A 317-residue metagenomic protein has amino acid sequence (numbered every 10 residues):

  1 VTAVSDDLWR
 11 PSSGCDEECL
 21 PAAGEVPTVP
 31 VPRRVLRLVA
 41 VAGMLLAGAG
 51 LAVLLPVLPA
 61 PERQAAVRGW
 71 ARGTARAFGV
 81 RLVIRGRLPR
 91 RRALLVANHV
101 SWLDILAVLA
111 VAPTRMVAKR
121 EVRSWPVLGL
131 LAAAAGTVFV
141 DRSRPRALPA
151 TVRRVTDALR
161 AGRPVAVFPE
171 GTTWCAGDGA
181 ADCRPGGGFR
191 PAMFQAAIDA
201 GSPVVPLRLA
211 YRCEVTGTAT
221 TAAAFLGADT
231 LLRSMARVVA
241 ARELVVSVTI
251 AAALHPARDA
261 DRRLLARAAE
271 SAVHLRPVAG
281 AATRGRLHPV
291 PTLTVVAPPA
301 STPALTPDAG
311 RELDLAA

Functional and structural regions predicted by a protein language model:
V1-G24, R81-R85, G179-A192, A196 (+3 more regions): Soluble, non-transmembrane catalytic domains of enzymes that act on hydrophobic metabolites at membranes
T2-L45, V215-A224: Compositionally biased, charge-rich terminal segments
A22-V83, L130-A135: A transmembrane-helix-recognition feature enriched in membrane-embedded lipid enzymes and envelope glyco-/phospholipid
L46-A60, R76-A77, A93-P145: Catalytic core of membrane glycerolipid acyltransferases/transacylases, capturing the structured, soluble-facing
R92-L94, T137, G162-F168, P203 (+1 more regions): Residue-level preference for the first positions of well-ordered beta-strands
A107-V108, L131, D157, Q195-A197: Hydrophobic/aromatic ligand-binding patch that stacks against planar heteroaromatic rings of cofactors or nucleotides
V127-G129, C175-A260: A cross-family acyltransferase "interaction/gating" segment
R237-A317: Long, non-transmembrane cytosolic or organellar matrix-exposed soluble domains/tails of integral membrane proteins
